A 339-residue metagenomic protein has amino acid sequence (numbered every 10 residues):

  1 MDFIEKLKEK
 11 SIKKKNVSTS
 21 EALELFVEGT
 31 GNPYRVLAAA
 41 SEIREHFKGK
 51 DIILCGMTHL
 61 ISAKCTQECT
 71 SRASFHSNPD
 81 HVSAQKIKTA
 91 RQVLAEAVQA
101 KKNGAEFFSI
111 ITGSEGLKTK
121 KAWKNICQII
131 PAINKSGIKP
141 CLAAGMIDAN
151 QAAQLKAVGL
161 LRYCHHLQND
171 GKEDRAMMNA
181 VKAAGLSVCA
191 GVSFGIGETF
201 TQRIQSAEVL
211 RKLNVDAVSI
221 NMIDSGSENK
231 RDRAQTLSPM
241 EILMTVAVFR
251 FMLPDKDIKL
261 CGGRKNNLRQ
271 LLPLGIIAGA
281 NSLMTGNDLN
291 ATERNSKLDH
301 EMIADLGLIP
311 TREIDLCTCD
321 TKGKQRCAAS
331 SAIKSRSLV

Functional and structural regions predicted by a protein language model:
M1-G31, R211-V339: Auxiliary Fe-S-binding modules of radical SAM enzymes
L23, C55-T58, H81-V82, S109-A122 (+2 more regions): Glycine-rich, proline-tolerant flexible connector loops at the mouths of alpha/beta enzymes
R35-N78, Q85-S109: N-terminal pre-triad scaffold of radical SAM enzymes
A39, Q128-S136, Q154, V158 (+8 more regions): Alpha-helical structural signal in soluble globular domains
G56, P140-A143, A190, I258-G262: Conserved hydrophobic beta-strand within the GNAT/NAT acetyltransferase core sheet that lines the active-site cleft
H76-E96, A100-M177, V181, L186-I196 (+1 more regions): Core AdoMet radical
A122-Q128, R175, R203-A207, L237-I242 (+1 more regions): Charged helix-capping and loop-helix junction motifs
D148-A157, G197-L210, N266-A278: Catalytic cores of alpha/beta
